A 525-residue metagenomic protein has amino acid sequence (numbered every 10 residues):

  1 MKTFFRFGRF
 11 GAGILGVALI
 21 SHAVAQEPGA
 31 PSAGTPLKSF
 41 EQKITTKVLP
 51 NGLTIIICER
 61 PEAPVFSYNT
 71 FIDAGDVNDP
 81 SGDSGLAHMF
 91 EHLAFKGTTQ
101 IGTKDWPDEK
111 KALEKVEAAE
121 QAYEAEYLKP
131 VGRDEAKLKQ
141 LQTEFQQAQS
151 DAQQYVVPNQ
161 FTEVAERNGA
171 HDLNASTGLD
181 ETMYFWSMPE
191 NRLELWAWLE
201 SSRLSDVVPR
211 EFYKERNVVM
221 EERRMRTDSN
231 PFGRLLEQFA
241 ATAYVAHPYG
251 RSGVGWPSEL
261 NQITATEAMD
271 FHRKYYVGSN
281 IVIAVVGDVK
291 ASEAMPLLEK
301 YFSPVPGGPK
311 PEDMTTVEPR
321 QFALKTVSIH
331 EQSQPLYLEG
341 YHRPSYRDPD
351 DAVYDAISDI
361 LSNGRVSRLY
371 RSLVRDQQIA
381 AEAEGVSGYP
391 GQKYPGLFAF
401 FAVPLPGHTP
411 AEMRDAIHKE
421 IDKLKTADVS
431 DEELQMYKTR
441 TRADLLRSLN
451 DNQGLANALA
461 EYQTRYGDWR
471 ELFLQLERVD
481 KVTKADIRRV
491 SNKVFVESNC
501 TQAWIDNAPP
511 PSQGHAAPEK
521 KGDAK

Functional and structural regions predicted by a protein language model:
M1-F7: N-terminal secretory signal peptides that target proteins for export/translocation
G8-H22: Bacterial N-terminal signal peptides
Q26-N78, W106-N191, N217, M225-N280 (+7 more regions): Non-catalytic beta-strand/loop surface segments
S84-K96: Active-site recognition of the HExxH zinc-binding catalytic motif
S202-P209, Y301-P309, H418-V429: A common structural junction motif
D451, L474: Hard-cation-handling environments
